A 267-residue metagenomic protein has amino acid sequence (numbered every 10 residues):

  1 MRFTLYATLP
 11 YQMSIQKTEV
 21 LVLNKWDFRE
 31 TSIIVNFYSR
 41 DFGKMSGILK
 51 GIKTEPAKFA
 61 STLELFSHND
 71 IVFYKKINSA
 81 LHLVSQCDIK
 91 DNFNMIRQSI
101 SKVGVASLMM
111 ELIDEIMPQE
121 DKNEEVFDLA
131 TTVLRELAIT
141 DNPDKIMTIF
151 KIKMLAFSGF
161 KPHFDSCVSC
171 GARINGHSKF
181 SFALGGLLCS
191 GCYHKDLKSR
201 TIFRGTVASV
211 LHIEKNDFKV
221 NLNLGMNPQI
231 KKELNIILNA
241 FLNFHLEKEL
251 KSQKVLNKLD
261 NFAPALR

Functional and structural regions predicted by a protein language model:
M1-T4: Short polybasic linear motifs
P10-R267: Non-catalytic alpha-helical scaffolds and adjoining flexible linkers that form interface surfaces for assembly
